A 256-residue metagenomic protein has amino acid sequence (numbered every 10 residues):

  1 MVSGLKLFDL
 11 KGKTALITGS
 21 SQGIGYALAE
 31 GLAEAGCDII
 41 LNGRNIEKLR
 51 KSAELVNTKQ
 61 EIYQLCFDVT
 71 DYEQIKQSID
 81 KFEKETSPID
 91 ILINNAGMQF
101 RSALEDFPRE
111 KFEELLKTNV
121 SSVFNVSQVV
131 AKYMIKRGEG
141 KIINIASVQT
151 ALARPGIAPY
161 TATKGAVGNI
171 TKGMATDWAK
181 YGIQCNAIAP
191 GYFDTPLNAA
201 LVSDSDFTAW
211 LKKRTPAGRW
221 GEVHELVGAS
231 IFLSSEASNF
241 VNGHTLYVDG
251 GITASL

Functional and structural regions predicted by a protein language model:
V2-K6, L152, I231, N242-L256: Short C-terminal tail/terminal secondary-structure segment of NAD(P)H-dependent dehydrogenase/reductase domains
S21-Q22: Conserved glycine-rich cofactor-binding loop
Q99-E113, K136, G156-P159, A199-S203: Conserved mid-core segment of classical short-chain dehydrogenase/reductases
A103-L104, K111-L116, I142, F207 (+1 more regions): Substrate-binding pocket helix/loop in short-chain dehydrogenase/reductase
S127, T163, T171: Active-site helix of classical SDR
S147: Residue(s) in the substrate-gating loop at a strand-loop-helix junction that position the organic substrate next
A179, Q184, V241-G243: Short, small/polar-rich loop/turn modules that mediate ligand/substrate recognition or access, typified
